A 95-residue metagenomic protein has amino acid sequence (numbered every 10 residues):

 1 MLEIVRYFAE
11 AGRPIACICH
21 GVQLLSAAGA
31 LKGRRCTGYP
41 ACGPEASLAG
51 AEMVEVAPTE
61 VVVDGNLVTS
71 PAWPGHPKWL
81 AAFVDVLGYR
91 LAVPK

Functional and structural regions predicted by a protein language model:
M1-K95: Active-site-adjacent pocket-lining segments in enzyme domains
